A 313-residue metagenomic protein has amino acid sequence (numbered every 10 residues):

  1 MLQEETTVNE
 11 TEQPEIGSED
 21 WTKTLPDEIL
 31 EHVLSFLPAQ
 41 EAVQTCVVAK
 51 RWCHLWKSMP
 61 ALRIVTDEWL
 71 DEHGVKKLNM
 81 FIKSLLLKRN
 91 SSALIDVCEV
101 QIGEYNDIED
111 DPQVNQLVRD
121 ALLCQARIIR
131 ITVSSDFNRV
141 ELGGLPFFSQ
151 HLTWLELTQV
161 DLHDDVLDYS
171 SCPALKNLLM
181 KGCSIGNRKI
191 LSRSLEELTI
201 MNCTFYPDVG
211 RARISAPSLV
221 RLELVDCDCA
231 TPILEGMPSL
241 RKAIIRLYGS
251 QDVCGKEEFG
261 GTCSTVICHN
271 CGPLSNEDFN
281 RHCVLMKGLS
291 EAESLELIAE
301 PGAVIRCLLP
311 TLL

Functional and structural regions predicted by a protein language model:
M1-L313: Non-core capping and flanking segments associated with repeat-based/extracellular domains
